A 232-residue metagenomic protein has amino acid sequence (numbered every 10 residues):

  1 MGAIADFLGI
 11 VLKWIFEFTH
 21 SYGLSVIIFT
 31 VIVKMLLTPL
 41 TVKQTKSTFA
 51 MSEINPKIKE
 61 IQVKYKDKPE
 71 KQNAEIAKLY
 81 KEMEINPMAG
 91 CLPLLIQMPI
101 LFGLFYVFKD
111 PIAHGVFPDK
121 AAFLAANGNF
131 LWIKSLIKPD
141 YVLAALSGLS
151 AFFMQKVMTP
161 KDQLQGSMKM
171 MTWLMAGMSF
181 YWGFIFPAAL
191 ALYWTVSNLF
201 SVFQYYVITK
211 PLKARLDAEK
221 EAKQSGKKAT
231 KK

Functional and structural regions predicted by a protein language model:
M1-K232: Helix-loop-helix
